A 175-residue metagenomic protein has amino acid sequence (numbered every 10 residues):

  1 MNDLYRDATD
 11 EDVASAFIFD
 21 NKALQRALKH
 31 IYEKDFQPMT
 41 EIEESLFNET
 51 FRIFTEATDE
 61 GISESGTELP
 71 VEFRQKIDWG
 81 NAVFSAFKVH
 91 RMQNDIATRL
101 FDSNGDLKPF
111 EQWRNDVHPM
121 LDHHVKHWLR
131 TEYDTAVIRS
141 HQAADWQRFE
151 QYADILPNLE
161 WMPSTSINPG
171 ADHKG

Functional and structural regions predicted by a protein language model:
M1-D122: N-terminal leader/targeting and assembly helices and adjacent pre-domain segments
L100, D106, R114-F149: N-terminal "first-domain core" detector
T135-G175: Conserved short secondary-structure elements within globular domains
